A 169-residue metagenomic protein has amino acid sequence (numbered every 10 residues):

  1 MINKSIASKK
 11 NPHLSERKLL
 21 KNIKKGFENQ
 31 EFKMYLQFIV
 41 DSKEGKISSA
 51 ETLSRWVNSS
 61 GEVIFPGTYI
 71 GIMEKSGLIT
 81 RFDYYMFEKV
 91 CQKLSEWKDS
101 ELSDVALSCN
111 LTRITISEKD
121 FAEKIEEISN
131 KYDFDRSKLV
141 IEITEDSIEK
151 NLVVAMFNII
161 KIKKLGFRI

Functional and structural regions predicted by a protein language model:
M1, G67, I159: Catalytic-core segments of nucleotide cyclases and related cyclic-nucleotide turnover enzymes
M1-P12, S42-K43, S59, T112-S117 (+2 more regions): EAL-family c-di-GMP phosphodiesterase catalytic domain
A7-I72, N110: Active-site core of bacterial EAL-family cyclic-dinucleotide phosphodiesterase domains
K25, E96, K131, K161-L165: Alpha-helical scaffold elements within enzyme catalytic domains, especially in hydrolases
E44-S49, L78-V154: Catalytic core of bacterial c-di-GMP phosphodiesterases, primarily the EAL and HD-GYP domains, capturing alpha-helical
K46, M156, I160-K163: Signal-transmission coiled-coil "S-helix" linker that connects upstream sensory/regulatory modules
I70-G71, T80, I160: Conserved long alpha-helical elements within nucleotide-processing catalytic cores of c-di-GMP signaling and class III
